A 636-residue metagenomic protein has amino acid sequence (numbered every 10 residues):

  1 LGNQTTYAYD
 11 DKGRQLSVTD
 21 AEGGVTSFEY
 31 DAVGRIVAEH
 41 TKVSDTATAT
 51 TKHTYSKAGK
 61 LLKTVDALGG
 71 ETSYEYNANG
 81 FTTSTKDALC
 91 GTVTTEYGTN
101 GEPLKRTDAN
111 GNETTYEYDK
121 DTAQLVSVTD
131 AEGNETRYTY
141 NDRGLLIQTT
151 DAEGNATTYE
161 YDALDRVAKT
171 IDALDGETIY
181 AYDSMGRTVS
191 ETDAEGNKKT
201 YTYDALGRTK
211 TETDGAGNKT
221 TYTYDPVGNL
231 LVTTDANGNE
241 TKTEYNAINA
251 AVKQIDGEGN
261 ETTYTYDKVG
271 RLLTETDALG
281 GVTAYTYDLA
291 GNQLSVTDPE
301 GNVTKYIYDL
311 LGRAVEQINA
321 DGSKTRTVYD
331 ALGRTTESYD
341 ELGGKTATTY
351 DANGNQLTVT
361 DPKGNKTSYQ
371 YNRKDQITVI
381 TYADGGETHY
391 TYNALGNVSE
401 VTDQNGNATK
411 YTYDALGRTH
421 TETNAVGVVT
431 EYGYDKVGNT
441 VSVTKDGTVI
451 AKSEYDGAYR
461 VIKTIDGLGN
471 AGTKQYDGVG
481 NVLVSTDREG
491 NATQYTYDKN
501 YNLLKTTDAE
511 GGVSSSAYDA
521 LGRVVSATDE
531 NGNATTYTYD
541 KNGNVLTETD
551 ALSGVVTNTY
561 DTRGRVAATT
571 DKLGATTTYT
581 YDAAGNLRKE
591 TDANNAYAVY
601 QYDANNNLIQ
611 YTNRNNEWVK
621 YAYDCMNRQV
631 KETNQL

Functional and structural regions predicted by a protein language model:
L1-D20, G24-D66, G70-D87, G91-D108 (+18 more regions): Beta-strand elements of repeat-based all-beta scaffolds
